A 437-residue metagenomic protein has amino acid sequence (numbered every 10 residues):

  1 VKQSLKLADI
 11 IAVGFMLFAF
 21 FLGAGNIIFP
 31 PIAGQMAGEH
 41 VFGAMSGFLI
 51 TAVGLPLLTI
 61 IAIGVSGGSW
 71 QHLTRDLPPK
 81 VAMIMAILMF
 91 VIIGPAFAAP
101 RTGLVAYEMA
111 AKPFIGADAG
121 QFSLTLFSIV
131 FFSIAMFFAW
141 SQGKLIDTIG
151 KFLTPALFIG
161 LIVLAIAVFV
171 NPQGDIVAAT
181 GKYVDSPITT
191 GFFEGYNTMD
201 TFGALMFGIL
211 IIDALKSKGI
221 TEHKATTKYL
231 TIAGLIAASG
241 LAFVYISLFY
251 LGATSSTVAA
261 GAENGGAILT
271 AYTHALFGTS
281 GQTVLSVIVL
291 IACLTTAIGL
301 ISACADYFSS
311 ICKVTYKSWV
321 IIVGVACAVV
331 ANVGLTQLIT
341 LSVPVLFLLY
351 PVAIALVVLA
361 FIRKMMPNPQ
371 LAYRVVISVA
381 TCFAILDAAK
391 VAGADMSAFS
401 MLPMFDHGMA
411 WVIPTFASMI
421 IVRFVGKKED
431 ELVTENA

Functional and structural regions predicted by a protein language model:
I11-L22, A167-G174, Y183-L248, S286-C293 (+3 more regions): Hydrophobic, membrane-embedded alpha-helices of multi-pass small-molecule transporters
I32, A82-G116, C293-S310: Hydrophobic transmembrane alpha-helices that form the core helical bundles of multi-pass secondary transporters
G54, L58, A156-V168, L230-S256 (+2 more regions): Selective recognition of specific alpha-helical transmembrane segments in multi-pass small-molecule
G64-L73, F132-L153, S217-I220, V329-T340 (+1 more regions): Membrane-water interface regions at transmembrane-helix termini and the short interhelical loops of multi-pass membrane
W70-R75, V244-L294, S310, P344: TM-loop-TM module centered on a large, flexible mid-protein loop between adjacent transmembrane helices in multi-pass
P95, A99, F158-Y183, T201-F202 (+4 more regions): Hydrophobic alpha-helical segments and their helix-loop junctions in multi-pass secondary transporters
F138-V168, V343-I354, Y373-A380: Membrane-interface loop-to-helix entry segments
V357-I420, F424, K428-A437: C-terminal membrane-solvent junction of multi-pass transporters and transport-like membrane proteins
